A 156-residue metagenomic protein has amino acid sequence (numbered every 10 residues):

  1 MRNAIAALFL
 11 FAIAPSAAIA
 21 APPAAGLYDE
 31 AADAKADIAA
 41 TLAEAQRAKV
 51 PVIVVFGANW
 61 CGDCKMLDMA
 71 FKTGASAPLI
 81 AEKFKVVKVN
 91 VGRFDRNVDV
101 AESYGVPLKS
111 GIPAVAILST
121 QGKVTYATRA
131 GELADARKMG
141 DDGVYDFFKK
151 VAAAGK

Functional and structural regions predicted by a protein language model:
M1-A4: Positively charged n-region of N-terminal signal peptides that target proteins for export
A7-S16: Bacterial N-terminal signal peptides
I19-A32: N-proximal helix/coil linker or "cap" segments that precede and/or mark the start of modular domains
E30-V52: A short beta-strand-turn-helix
A32, T73-V98: Thiol-based oxidoreductase modules, predominantly thioredoxin-like and allied folds used for disulfide exchange
A48-I53, E82-V87, G111-P113, T120 (+1 more regions): Loop/turn elements at helix/coil->beta-strand transitions in domains of secreted/extracellular proteins
F56-F71: Conserved redox-active cysteine motifs that mediate thiol-disulfide chemistry, especially di-cysteine Cys-X(1-2)-Cys
S110-K156: Non-catalytic, surface beta->alpha helical segment in thiol-disulfide oxidoreductase systems
